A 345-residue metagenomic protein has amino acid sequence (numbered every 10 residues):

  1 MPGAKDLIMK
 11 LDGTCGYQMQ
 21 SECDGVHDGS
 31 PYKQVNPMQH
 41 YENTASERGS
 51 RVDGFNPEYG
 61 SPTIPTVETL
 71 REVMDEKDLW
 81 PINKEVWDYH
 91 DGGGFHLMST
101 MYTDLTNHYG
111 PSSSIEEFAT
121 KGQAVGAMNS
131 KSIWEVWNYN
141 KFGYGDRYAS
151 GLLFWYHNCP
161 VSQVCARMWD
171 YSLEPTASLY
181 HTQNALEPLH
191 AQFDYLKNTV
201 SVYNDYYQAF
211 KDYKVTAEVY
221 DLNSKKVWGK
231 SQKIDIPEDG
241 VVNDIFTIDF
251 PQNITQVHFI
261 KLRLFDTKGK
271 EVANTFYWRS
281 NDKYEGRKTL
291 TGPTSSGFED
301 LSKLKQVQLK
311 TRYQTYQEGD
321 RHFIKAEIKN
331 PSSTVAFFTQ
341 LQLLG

Functional and structural regions predicted by a protein language model:
M1-H27: Active-site neighborhood of glycoside hydrolase catalytic domains
D12-S21, G151, A191-D194, W228 (+1 more regions): Acidic/polar loop patches that form or flank catalytic/metal-binding clefts of enzymes that bind anionic ligands
E42-Y213, E218: Substrate-binding clefts and catalytic carboxylate motifs of secreted carbohydrate-active enzymes
K197-V202, D320-S333: Short beta-strand elements of extracellular/lumenal beta-sandwich folds
Y206-S224, K329-G345: Short acidic, flexible loop segments centered on an aromatic residue
Y213-V215, D221-T255, G345: Intrinsically disordered, low-complexity Pro/Gly/Ser/Thr-rich segments with frequent PxxP/GP/PP motifs and embedded
I248-E299: Terminal connector regions
Y284-H322: Edge strands and adjacent loops of beta-rich recognition modules
